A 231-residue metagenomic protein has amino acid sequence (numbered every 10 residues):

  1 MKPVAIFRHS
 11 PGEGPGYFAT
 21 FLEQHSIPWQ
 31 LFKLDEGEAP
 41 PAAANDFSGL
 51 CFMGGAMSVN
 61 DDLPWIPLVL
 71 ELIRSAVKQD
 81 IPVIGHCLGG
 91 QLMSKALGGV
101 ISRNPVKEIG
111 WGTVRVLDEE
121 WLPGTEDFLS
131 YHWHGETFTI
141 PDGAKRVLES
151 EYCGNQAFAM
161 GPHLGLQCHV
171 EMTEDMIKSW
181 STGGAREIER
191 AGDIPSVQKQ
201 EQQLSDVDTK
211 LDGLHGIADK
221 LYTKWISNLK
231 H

Functional and structural regions predicted by a protein language model:
M1-I81, R190-H231: N-terminal beta1-alpha1 cap of cysteine-dependent amidohydrolase-like domains
E23, F47-C51, V100-N104, E119-W121 (+1 more regions): Short, hinge-like loop/turn segments at secondary-structure boundaries
A76-V100: Catalytic nucleophile loop
L97-I177: Pocket-forming structural segment of enzyme catalytic cores
G161, E171-V207: C-terminal helical/coil "lid" or tail adjacent to the Rossmann-like core of SAM-dependent
